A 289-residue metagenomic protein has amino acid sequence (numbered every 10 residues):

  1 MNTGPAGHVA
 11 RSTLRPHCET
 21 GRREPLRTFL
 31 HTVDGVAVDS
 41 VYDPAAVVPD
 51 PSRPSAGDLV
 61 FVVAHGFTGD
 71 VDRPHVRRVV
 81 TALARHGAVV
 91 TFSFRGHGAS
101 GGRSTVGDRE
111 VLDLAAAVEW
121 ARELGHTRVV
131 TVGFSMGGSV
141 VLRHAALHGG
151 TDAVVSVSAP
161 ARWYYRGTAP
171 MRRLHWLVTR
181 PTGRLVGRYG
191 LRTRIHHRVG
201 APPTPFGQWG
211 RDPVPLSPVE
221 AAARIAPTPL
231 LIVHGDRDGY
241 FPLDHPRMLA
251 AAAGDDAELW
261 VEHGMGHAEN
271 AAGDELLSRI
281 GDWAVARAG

Functional and structural regions predicted by a protein language model:
N2-P54: N-terminal cap/lid segment of alpha/beta-hydrolase-fold proteins
T13-T20, E24-T28, T151-D244, M248 (+4 more regions): The alpha/beta-hydrolase serine catalytic core
G57-G66: Short beta-strand element of the alpha/beta-hydrolase
F67-V80: The serine-hydrolase catalytic nucleophile loop
R73, R95-D108: Glycine-rich "HGGG/HGxG" loop immediately N-terminal to the catalytic nucleophile of the alpha/beta-hydrolase
V80-G101: Conserved alpha/beta-hydrolase
T105-L124: Alpha/beta-hydrolase active-site loop
G133-G137, V141: Gly/Ala-rich beta-loop-alpha elbow adjacent to hydrolase catalytic centers
